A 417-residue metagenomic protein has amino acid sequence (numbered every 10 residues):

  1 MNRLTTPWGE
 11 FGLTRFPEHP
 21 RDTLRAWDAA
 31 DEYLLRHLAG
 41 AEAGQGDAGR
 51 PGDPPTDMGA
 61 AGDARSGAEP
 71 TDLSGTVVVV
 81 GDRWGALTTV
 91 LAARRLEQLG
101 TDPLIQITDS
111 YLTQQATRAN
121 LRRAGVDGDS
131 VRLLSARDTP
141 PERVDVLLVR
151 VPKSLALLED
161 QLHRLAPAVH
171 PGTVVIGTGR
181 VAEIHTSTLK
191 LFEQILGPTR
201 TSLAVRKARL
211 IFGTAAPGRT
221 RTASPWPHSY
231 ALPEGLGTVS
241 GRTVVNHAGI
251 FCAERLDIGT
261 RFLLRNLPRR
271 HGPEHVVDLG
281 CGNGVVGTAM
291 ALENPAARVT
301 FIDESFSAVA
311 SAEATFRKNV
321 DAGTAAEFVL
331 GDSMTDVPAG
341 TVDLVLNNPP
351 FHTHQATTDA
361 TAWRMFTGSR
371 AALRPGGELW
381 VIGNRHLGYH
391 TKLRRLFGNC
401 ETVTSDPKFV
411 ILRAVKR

Functional and structural regions predicted by a protein language model:
M1-G44, P70, L87, T238-R269: S-adenosyl-L-methionine
M1-P20, Q45-L73, T220, P227-S229 (+4 more regions): Short, low-complexity, intrinsically disordered N-terminal peptides in bacterial proteins
R21-D57, G62-S66, T71-P217, M365 (+3 more regions): Accessory substrate-recognition/RNA-binding modules or partner subunits associated with SAM-dependent
E32-G44, G49, G59, G67-G125 (+1 more regions): Conserved SAM/SAH cofactor-binding pocket of Class I
R137, V151-L210, A216-R221, P225-P227 (+4 more regions): S-adenosylmethionine
